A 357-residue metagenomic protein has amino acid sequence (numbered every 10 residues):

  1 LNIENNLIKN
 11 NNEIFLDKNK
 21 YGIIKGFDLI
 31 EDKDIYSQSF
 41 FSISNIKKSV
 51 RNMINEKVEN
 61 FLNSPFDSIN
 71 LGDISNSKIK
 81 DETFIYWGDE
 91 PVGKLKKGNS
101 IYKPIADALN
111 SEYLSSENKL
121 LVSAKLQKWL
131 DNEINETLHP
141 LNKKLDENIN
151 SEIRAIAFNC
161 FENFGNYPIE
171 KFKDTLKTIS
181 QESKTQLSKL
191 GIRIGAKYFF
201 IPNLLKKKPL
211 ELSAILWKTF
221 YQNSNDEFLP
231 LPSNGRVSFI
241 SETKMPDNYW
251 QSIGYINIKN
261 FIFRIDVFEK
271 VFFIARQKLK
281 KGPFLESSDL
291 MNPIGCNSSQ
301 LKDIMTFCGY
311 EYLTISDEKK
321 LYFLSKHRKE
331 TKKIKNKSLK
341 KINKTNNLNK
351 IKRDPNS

Functional and structural regions predicted by a protein language model:
L1-T331, T345: Extended, charged helical/alpha-beta scaffold domains that provide interaction surfaces
K329-S357: Intrinsically disordered, Lys/Arg-rich low-complexity segments
